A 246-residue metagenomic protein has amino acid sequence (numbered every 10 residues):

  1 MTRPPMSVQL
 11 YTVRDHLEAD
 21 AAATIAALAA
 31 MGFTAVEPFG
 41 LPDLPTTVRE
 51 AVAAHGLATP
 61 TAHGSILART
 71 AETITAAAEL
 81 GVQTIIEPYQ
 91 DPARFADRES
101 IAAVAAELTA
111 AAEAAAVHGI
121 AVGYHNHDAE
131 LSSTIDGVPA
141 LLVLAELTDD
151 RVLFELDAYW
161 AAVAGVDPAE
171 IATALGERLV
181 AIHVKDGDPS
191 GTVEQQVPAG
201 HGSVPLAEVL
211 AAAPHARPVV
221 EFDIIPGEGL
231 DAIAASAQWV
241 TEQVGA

Functional and structural regions predicted by a protein language model:
M1-A30, P42-P45, A78-G81, H118 (+3 more regions): Histidine-acidic metal/acid-base catalytic patches
S7-A19, T61-L67, F95-R98: Active-site mouth loops of central-metabolism enzymes
T12, F39-G40, H63, N126: Residue-level recognition of beta-strand->loop/alpha-helix junctions
A29-A35, A53-T59, R151-F154: Short, surface-exposed connector motifs at secondary-structure boundaries
E37, T61-H63, I86, G123 (+3 more regions): Conserved beta-strand positions in the central sheet of alpha/beta enzyme cores
G40-A51, R94-A96, S100: Active-site-adjacent beta->alpha loops and helix N-cap segments on the catalytic face of soluble alpha/beta enzymes
V48-G64, A111, A115, L142-D149 (+1 more regions): Alpha-helix-loop-beta-strand connector modules within alpha/beta enzyme cores
I66-L153, A161-V163, L230: Active-site acidic/histidine proton-transfer and metal-coordination neighborhood in alpha/beta enzyme cores
